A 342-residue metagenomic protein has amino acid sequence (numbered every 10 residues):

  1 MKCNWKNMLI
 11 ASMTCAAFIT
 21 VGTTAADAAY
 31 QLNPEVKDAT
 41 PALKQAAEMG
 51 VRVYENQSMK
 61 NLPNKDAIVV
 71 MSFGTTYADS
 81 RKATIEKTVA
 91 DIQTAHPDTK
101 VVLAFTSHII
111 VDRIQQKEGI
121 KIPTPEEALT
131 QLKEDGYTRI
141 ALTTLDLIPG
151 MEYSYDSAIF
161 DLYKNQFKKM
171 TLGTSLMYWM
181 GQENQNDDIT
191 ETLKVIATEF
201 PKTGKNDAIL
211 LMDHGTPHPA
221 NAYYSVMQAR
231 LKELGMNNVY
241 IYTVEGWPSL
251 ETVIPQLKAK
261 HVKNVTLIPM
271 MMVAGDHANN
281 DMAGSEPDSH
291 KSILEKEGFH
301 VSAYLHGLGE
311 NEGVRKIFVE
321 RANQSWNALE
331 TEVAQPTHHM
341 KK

Functional and structural regions predicted by a protein language model:
M1-A11: Bacterial Sec-dependent N-terminal signal peptides
M13-T14, A28: Core catalytic alpha/beta fold that binds nucleotide/phospho-ligands
C15-A16, V333: Repetitive helical segments and hydrophobic/amphipathic motifs
F18-A25: C-terminal segment of classical bacterial N-terminal signal peptides
A29-T266, M272-K342: Extended amphipathic ligand-handling, pore-lining, and cofactor/metal-binding catalytic surfaces
